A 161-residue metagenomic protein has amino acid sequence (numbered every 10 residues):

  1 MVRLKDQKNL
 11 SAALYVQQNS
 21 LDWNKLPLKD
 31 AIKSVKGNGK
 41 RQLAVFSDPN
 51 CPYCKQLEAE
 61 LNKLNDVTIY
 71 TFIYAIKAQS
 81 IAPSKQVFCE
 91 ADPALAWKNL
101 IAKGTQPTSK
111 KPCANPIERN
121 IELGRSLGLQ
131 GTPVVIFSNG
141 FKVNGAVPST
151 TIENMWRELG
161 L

Functional and structural regions predicted by a protein language model:
M1-K85, N99-A102, Q106-T132, I152-L161: Extracytoplasmic thiol/disulfide redox context detector
Q86-E90: Short, hinge-like loop/turn segments at secondary-structure boundaries
A91-D92, G140: Short loop segments at secondary-structure junctions
A94-K98: Conserved, helical-rich catalytic subdomain that frames metal- and/or nucleotide-binding sites in enzyme alpha/beta
G124, G131-N144: A short, hydrophobic beta-strand/beta-hairpin element that forms part of a small beta-sheet core
